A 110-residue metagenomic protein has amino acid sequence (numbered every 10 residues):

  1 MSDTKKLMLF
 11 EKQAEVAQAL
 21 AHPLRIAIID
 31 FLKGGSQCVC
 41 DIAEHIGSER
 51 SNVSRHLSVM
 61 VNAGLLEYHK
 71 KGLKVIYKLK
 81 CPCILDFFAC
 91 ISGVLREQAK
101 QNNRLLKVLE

Functional and structural regions predicted by a protein language model:
M1-M8, K12, I84-E110: Amphipathic alpha-helical dimerization/coiled-coil segments that flank or bridge DNA-binding/regulatory modules
E11-S51, K74-I84: N-terminal helix-turn-helix DNA-binding core of bacterial DNA-binding proteins
L32, K70-L73, L106-E110: Noncatalytic linker/hinge segments flanking ATPase motor cores
S36-Q37, V61, S92: Residue-level detector of secondary-structure transition/capping positions
L57-S58: Short, hydrophobic-biased segments on the C-terminal half of alpha helices that form "recognition helices"
V61-K71, K78: Beta-hairpin "wing" of winged helix-turn-helix
